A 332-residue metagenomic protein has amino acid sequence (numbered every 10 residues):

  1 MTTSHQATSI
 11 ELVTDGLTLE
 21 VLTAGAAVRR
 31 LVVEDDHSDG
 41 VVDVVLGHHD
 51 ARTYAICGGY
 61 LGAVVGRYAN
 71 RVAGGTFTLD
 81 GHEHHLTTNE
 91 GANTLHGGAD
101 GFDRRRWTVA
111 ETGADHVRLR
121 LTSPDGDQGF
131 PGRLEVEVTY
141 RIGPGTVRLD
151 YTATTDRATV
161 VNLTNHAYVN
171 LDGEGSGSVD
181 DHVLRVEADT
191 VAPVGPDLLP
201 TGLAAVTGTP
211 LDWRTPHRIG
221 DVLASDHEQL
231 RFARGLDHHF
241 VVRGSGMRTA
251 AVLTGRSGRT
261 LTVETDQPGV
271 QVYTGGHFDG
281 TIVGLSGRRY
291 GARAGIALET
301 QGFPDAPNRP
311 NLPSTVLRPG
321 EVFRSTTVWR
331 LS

Functional and structural regions predicted by a protein language model:
M1-S332: An exposed, glycine/acidic-rich loop-and-rim segment of catalytic or binding clefts
